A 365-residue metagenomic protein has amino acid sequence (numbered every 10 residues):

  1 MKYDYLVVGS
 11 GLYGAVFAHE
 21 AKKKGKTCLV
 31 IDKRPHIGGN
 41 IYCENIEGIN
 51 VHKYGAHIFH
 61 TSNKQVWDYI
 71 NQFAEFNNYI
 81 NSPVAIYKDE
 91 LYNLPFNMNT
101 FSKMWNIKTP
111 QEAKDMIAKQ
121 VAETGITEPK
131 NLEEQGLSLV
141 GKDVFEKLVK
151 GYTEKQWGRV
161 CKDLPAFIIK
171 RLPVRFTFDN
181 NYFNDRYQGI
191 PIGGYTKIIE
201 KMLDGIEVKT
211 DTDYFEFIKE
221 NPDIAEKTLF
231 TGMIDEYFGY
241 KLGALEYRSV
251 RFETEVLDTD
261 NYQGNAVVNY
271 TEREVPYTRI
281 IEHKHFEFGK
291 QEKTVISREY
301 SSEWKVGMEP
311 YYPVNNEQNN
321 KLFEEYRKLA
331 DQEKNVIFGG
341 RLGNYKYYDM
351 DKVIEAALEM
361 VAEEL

Functional and structural regions predicted by a protein language model:
Y3-V30, V361: N-terminal Rossmann-like FAD-binding beta1-loop-alpha1 element of flavoenzymes
L6-V8, I31, D223-D235: Short hydrophobic core segments
L12-Y13, P35-H36, N99, E154 (+5 more regions): Short, solvent-exposed loop/turn segments at secondary-structure junctions
H19-E47: Glycine-rich FAD pyrophosphate-binding loop
G38-N40, Y87, N93-L94, F145 (+7 more regions): Short catalytic/ligand-binding loop motif for oxyanion handling, primarily in non-cytosolic enzymes, centered on
E47-A122: Dinucleotide-binding Rossmann-like beta1-alpha1 core, especially the glycine-rich loop that anchors the ADP
K88-Y92, M98-E226: Active-site/ligand-binding neighborhood in enzyme catalytic cores
E226, E236-E364: C-terminal segments that line or cap access tunnels to active or ligand-binding sites in enzymes and enzyme-associated
